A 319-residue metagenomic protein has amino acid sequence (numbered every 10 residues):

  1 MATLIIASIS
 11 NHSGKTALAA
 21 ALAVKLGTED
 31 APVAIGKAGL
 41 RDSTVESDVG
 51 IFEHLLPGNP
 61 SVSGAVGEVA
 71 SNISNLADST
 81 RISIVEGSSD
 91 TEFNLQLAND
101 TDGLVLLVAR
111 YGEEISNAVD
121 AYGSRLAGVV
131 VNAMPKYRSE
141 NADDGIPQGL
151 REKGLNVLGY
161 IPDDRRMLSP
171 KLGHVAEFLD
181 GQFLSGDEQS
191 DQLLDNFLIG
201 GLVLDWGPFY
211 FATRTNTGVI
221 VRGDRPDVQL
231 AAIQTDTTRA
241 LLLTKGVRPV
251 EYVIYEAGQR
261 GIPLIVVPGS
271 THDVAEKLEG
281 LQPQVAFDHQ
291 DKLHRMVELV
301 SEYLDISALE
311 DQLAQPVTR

Functional and structural regions predicted by a protein language model:
T3-I5, P32-A34, G58-S61, R81-S83 (+7 more regions): Structural motif
T3-S74, S124, I146-K153, P283: N-terminal phosphate/diphosphate-binding loop that engages ATP/GTP or pyrophosphate donors across diverse enzyme folds
A7-K15, G218-R222, G246-V247: Short, glycine-rich nucleotide/cofactor-binding loops
G39-R41, A133-P135, P162-M167: Glycine-rich beta-alpha junction loops
N75-T80, N99-D102, G123-S124, P208-T217 (+1 more regions): Flexible, charged surface loops at secondary-structure boundaries
L76-F93: Switch II (G3) loop of P-loop NTPases
I82, G87, L155, Y160-D224 (+1 more regions): Non-catalytic interface/targeting segments
S88-G159, D224-F287: Conserved catalytic-core segment of NTP-binding enzymes
